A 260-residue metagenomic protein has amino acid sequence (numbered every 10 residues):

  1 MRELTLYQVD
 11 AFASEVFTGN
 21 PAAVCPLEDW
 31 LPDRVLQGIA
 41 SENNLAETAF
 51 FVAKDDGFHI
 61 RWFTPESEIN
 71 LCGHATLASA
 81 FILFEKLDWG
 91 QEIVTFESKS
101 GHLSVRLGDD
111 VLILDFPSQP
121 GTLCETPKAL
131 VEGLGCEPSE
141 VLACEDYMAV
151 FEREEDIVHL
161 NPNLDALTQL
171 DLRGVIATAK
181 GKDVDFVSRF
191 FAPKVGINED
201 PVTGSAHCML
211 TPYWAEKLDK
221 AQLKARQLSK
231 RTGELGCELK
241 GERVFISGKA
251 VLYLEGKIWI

Functional and structural regions predicted by a protein language model:
M1-L71, L77-I260: Active-site proximal loop and beta-alpha junction motif in alpha/beta enzyme cores
